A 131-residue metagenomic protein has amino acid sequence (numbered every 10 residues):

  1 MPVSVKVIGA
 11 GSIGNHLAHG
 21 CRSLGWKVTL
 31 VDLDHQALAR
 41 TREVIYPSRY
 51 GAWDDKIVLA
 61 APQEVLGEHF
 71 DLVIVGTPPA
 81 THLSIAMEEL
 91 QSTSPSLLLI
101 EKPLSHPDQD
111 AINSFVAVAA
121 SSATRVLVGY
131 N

Functional and structural regions predicted by a protein language model:
M1-G51, E68: N-terminal Rossmann-like dinucleotide-binding module
V3, W26, I57, S96-L97 (+1 more regions): A structural micro-motif
C21, E64-G67, L90-Q91: Structural motif
V31, A60-Q63, G129: Conserved beta-strand termini and adjacent loop/short-helix elements that scaffold enzyme active sites in alpha/beta
S48-L59, S121-R125: A short helix-to-beta-strand connector/capping loop
D54-F70: Short acidic low-complexity segments
L72, L83-N131: Beta-strand-loop-alpha-helix segment that lines the small-molecule cofactor/substrate pocket of alpha/beta enzymes
T77-P78: Short glycine-/small-residue-rich Rossmann-like dinucleotide-binding loops
